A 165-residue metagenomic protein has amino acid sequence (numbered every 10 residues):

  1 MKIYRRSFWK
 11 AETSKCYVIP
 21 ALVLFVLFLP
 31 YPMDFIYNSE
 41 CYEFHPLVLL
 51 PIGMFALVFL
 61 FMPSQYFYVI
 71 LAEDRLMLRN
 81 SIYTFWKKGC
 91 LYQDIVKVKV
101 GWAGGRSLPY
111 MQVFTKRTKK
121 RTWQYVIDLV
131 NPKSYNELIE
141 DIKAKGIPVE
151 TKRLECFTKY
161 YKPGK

Functional and structural regions predicted by a protein language model:
M1-Y42, Y160-K165: N-terminal membrane-targeting/pre-transmembrane regions
R6, K152-L154: Conserved beta-strand termini and adjacent loop/short-helix elements that scaffold enzyme active sites in alpha/beta
V23-P32, P51-M62: N-terminal signal-anchor transmembrane alpha helix of single-pass membrane proteins, serving as the membrane-anchoring
V26-P30, Y68-R75, K97-L108: Juxtamembrane/interfacial segments around transmembrane helices
S39-I52: Hydrophobic alpha-helical transmembrane segments
A56-C90: Conserved beta-hairpin
L78-E140, E155-G164: Non-transmembrane, membrane-adjacent beta-strand/coil modules in membrane-associated proteins and peripheral
K145-E150: Pleckstrin homology
